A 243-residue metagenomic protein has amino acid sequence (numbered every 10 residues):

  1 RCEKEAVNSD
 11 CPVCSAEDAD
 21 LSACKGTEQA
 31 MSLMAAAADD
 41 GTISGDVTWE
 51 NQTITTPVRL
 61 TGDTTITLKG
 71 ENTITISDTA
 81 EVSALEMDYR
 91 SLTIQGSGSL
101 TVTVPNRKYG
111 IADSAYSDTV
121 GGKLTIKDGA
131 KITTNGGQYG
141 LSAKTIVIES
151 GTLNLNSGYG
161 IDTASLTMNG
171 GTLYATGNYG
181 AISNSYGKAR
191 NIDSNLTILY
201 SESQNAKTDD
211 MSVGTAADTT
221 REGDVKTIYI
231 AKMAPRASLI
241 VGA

Functional and structural regions predicted by a protein language model:
R1-M31: Thrombospondin type-1
V13, K25-A243: A composition-driven surface/loop motif
